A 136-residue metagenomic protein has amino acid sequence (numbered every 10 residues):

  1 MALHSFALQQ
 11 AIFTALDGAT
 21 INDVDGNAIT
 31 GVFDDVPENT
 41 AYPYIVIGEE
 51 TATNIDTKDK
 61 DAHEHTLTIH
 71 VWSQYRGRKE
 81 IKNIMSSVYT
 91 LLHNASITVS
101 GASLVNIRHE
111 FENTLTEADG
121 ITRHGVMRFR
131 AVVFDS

Functional and structural regions predicted by a protein language model:
M1-D59, T90, A95-S100: Small/polar-rich, solvent-exposed N-terminal microdomains that initiate assembly or binding
I21-D25, Y42, T90-S136: Acidic-leaning, charged glycine-interspersed low-complexity segments
N54-T57, Y75-K79, F134-S136: Short, cysteine-centered beta-strand-loop-beta hairpins and adjacent loop/turn segments enriched in charged/polar
D56-A62, E117-G120: Short, solvent-exposed beta-strand/turn "edge" segments of beta-rich domains on protein surfaces
D61-Y75, R123-V133: Oligomerization/assembly interface segments of phage tail-like spikes and tubes
S73-N94: Mid-chain, well-packed structural core segment of small domains
